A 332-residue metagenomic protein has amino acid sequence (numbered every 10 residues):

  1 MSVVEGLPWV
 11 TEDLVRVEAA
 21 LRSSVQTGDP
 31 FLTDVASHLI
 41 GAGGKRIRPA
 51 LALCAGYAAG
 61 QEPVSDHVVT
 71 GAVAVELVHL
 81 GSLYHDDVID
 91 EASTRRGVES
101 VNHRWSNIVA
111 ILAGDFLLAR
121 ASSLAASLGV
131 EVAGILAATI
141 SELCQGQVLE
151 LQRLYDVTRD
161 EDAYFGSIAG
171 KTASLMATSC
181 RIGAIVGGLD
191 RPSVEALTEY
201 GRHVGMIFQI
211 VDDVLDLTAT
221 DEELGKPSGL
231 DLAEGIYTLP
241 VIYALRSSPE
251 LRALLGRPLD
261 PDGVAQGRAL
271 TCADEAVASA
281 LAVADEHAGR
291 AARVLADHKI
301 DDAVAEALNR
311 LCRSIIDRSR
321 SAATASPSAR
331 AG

Functional and structural regions predicted by a protein language model:
M1-G332: All-alpha prenyltransferase/terpene-synthase fold signal
